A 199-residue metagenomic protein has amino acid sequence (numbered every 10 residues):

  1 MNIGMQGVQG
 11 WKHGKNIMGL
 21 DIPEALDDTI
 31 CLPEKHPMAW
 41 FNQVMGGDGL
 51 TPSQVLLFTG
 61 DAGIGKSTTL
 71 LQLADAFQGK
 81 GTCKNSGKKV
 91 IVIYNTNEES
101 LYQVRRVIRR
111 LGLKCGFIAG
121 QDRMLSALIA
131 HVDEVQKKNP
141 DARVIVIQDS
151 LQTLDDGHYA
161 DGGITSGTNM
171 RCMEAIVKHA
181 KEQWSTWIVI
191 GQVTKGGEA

Functional and structural regions predicted by a protein language model:
N2-L111, D133-K137: The Walker A/P-loop phosphate-binding site
T51, V55-G63, T68-Q72, G87-K89 (+2 more regions): P-loop NTPase motor core
L111-G116, G162: A short alpha->loop->secondary-structure connector
